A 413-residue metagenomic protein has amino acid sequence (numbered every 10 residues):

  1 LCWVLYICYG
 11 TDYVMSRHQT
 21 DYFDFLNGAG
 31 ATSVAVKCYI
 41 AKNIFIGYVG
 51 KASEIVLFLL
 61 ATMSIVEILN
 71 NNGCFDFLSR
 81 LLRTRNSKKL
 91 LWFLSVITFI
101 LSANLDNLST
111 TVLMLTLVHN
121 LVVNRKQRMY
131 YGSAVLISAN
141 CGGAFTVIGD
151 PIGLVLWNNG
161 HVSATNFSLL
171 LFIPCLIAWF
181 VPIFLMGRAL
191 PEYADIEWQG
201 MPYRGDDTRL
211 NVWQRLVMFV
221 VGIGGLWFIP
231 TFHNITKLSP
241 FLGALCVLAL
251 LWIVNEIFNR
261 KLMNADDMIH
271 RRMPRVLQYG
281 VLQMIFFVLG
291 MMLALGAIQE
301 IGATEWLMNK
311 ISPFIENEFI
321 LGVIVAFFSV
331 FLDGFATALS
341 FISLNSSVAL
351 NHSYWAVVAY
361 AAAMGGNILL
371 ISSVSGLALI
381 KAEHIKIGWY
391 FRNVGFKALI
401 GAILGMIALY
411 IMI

Functional and structural regions predicted by a protein language model:
L1, L5-T20, W227-I257: Flexible hinge motifs at transmembrane-helix junctions and intramembrane kinks/re-entrant loops in multi-pass membrane
W3-Y13, V49-G50, L101-S138, G142 (+2 more regions): Membrane-interfacial helix-loop connectors
V4, F99-I100, F184, I223-T231 (+4 more regions): Alpha-helical transmembrane segments of multipass membrane proteins
T11, N70-C74, F228-N234, G296-W306 (+1 more regions): Transmembrane helix-loop junctions in multi-pass membrane proteins
S16-G30, A35-R125, Q278, L282-V348: Membrane-embedded alpha-helical segments and adjacent helix-loop junctions characteristic of multi-pass solute
V56, L91-V96, G132-S133, S168-F172 (+6 more regions): Hydrophobic alpha-helical transmembrane segments
N124-M129, S133, F145-T146, V162-Q214 (+2 more regions): Juxtamembrane and boundary regions of transmembrane helices in multi-pass small-molecule transporters and channels
G153-S163, G224-L238, H384, Y410-I413: Transmembrane helix-loop junctions at the membrane interface of multipass transporters and ion channels
